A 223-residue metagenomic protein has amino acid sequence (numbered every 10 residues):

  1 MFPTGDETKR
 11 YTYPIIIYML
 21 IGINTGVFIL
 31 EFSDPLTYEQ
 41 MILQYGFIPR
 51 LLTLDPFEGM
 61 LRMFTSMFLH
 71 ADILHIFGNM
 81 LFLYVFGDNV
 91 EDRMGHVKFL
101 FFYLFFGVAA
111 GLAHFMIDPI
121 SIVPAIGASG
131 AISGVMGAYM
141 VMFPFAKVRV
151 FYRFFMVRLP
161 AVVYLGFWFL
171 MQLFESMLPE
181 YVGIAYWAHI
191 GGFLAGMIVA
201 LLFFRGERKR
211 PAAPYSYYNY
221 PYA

Functional and structural regions predicted by a protein language model:
M1-A223: A detector for small-residue-rich transmembrane helices and their helix-helix packing motifs
